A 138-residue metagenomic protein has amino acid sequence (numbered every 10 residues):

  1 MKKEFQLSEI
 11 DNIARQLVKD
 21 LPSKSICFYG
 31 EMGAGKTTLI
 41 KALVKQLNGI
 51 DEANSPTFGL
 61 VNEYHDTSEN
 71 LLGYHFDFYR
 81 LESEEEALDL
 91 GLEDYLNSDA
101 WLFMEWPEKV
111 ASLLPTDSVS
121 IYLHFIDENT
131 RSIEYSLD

Functional and structural regions predicted by a protein language model:
M1-K3, N48, E85, L92-D138: Short phosphate-coordinating micro-motif centered on Lys-Gly-acidic
M1-L17: N-terminal pre-Walker A segment at the start of P-loop NTPase domains
L17-S23: Phosphate-binding P-loop
F28: Hydrophobic anchor at the beta1->P-loop junction of P-loop NTPases
E31: P-loop (Walker A) phosphate-binding loop of NTP-binding proteins
K36: Conserved lysine of the Walker
G49-Y64: Short beta-strand-centered segment that lines the nucleotide-binding/catalytic pocket of NTP-utilizing
T67-L96, W101: Mid-chain, well-packed structural core segment of small domains
